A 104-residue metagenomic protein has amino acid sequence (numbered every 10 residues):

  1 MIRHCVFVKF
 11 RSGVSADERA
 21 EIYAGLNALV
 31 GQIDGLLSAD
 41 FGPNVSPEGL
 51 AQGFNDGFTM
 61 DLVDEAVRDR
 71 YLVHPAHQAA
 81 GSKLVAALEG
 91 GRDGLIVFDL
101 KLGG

Functional and structural regions predicted by a protein language model:
M1-C5, D34-S38, N55-G57, L95: Structural motif
M1-R3, A16-Y23, G57-M60: A broad, low-specificity signal for short, low-complexity segments enriched in glycine/proline and polar/charged
R3-K9, P43-L72: Short, well-ordered beta-strand segments in beta-rich or mixed alpha/beta enzyme and ligand-binding folds
S12-G13, G104: Short, catalytically relevant binding-site loops at active-site mouths
V14-F41, A76-V85: Short amphipathic alpha-helical segments
I33-D34, V63-H77, L102-G104: Short, surface-exposed, charge-dense and proline/glycine-enriched linear segments
G35-D40, R68-H74, L88-G94: Short C-terminal domain-edge/linker segments immediately following a structured domain
G42-Q52, S82-G104: Glycine-rich beta-strand-turn "strand-cap" elements at beta-sheet edges
